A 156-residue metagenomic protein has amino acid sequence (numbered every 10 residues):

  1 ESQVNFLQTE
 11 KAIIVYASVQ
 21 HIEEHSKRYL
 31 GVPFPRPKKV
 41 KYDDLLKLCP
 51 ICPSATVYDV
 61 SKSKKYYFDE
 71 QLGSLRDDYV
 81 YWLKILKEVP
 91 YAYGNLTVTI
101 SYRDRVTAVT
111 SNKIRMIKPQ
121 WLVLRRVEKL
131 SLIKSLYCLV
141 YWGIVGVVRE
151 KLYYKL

Functional and structural regions predicted by a protein language model:
E1-Y29: Conserved donor NDP-sugar-binding/catalytic core segment of glycosyltransferases
S2-F6, V80-K84, P119-V123, W142: Alpha-helical elements of Rossmann-like donor-binding domains used by nucleotide-donor carbohydrate transfer enzymes
N5, T9, K87, Y91 (+1 more regions): Secondary-structure boundary motif
K11, E70, E128-L132: Short coil/turn residues that cap or connect secondary-structure elements
A17, H25, G31-R115: Conserved nucleotide-sugar donor-binding catalytic segment
R28, V60, W142-G146: Secondary-structure boundary/capping motif
A92, V98-T99, V106-L156: Non-catalytic, C-terminal membrane-associated alpha-helical segments of glycosyltransferases
